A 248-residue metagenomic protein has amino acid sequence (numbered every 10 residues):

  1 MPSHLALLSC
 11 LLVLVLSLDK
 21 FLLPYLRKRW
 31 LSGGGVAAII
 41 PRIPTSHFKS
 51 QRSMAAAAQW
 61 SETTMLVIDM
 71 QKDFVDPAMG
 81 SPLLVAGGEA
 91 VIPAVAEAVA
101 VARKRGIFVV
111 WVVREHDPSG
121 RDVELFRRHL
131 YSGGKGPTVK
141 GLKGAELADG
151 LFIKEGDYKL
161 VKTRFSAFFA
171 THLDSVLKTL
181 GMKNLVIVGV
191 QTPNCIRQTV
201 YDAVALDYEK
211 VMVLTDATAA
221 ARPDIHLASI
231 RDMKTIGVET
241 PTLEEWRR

Functional and structural regions predicted by a protein language model:
P2-T64, E97-R105, R128-R248: Active-site-adjacent betaalpha module
S61, M79-A102, G106-R114: A short alpha/beta connector and helix-capping loop motif
T64-M70: N-terminal nucleotide-binding beta1-loop-alpha1 segment
M70, R114, D216: Active-site loop/turn elements of alpha/beta-hydrolase fold enzymes, especially the short glycine-/histidine-rich
Q71-P77: Short acidic, Gly/Ser-rich segments with clustered Asp/Glu that frequently serve as metal-coordination loops in enzyme
D73, D117, A220: Active-site loop signature of alpha/beta-hydrolase-fold enzymes
V109, V113-S132: Early exported N-terminus immediately downstream of N-terminal targeting peptides
